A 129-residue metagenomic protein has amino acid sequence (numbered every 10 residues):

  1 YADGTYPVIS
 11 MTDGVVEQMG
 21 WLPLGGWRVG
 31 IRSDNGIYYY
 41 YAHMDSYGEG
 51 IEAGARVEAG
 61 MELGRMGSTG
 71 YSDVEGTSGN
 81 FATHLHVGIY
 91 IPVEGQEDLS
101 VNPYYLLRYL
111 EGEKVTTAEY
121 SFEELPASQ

Functional and structural regions predicted by a protein language model:
D3-T5, S10-A53, V74-T83: Zn2+-dependent peptidoglycan hydrolase active-site motif and core
G14-V16, G54-T69: A structural signal for short beta-strand/turn segments enriched in small hydrophobics and glycine
Y41, L63, H86: Short alpha-helical segments in extracytoplasmic peptidoglycan/chitin-binding modules and envelope-associated proteins
R65-D73, I89-V93: Short regulatory "switch" loops immediately downstream of catalytic or recognition motifs within protein catalytic
N80-Q129: Acidic, glycine-rich catalytic/binding loops that coordinate metals and/or anionic ligands
